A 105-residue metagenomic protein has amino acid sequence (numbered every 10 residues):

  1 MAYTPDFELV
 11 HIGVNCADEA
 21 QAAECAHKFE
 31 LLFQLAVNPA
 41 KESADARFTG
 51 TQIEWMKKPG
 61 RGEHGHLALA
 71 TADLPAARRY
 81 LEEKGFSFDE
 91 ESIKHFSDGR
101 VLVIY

Functional and structural regions predicted by a protein language model:
M1-E24, G62-L69: N-terminal beta-strand motif that seeds the catalytic metal site of vicinal oxygen chelate
M1-F7, N38, T49-K57, R79-Y105: Vicinal oxygen chelate
I12-V14, F33, V37: Compositionally biased, intrinsically disordered low-complexity regions enriched in charged/polar residues
N15-A17, T49, M56, A72: A structural detector for beta-sheet-dominated domains
E19-Q34, A76-G85: Amphipathic alpha-helical segments
A40-A44: Short glycine/proline-centered loop/turn elements that form peptide/ligand docking sites
Q52, G60-E63, A72-A76: Short, charged/polar surface micro-motifs in flexible loops or helix N-caps
